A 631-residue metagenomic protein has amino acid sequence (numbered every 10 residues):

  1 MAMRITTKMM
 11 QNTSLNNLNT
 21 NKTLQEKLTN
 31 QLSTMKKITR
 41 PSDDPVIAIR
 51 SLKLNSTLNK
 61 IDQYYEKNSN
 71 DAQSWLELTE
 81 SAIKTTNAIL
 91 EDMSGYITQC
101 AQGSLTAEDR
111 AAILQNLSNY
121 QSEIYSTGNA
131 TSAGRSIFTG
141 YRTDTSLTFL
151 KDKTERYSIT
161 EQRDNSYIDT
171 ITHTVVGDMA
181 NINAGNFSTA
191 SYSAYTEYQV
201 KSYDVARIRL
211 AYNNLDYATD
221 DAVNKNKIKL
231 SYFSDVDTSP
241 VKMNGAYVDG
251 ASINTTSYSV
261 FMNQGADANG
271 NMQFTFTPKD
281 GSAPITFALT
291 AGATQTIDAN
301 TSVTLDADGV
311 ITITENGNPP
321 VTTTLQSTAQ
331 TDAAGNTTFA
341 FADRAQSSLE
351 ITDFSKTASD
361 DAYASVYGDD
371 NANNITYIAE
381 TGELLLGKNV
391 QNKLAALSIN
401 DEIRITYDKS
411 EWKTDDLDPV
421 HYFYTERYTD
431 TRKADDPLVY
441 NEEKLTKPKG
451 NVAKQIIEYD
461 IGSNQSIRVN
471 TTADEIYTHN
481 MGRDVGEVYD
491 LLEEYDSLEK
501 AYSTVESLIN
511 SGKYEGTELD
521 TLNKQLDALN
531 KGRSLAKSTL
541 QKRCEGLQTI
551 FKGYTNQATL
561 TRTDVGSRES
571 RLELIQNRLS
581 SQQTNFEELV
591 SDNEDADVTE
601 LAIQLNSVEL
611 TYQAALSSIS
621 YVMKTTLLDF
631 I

Functional and structural regions predicted by a protein language model:
M1-D152, D527-I631: Amphipathic alpha-helical polymerization modules
M9, N17-Q31, K36, K201 (+9 more regions): The ATP-binding site of the protein kinase catalytic domain
L18, Q25, T29-L32, K36 (+8 more regions): Polar, low-complexity export/assembly segments characteristic of proteins that are secreted or assemble on the cell
S94-P284, T290, D298, V303 (+5 more regions): Amphipathic alpha-helical coiled-coil/heptad-repeat segments
K279, A293-T294, A299, A307 (+2 more regions): Signature of Asx- and small-polar-rich beta-strand/turn repeats characteristic of beta-solenoid architectures
L289-G292, Q326-S327: Solvent-exposed serine/threonine-rich low-complexity stretches and specific carbohydrate-binding patches
Q295, V303, I403-I405, I467 (+1 more regions): Generic structural signal for buried aliphatic residues
L305, I313-E315, P319-A329, F339: Repeat-associated, polar segments at repeat-unit boundaries in modular proteins
